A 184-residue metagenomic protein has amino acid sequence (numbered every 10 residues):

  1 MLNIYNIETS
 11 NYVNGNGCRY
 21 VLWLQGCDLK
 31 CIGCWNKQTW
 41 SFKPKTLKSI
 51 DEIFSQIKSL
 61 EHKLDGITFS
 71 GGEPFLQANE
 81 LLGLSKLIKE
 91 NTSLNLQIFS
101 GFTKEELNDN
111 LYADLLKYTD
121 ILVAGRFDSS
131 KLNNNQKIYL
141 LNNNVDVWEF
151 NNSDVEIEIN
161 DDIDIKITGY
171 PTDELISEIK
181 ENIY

Functional and structural regions predicted by a protein language model:
L2, Y12-K48: Canonical Radical SAM [4Fe-4S] cluster-binding loop centered on the CxxxCxxC motif and its immediate flanking residues
I7-N16, T92, G101-Y184: Auxiliary Fe-S-binding modules of radical SAM enzymes
C18, K63-D65, L94: Short coil/turn segments at beta-strand junctions that form active-site/ligand-binding loops
L29, H62, D114-K117: Structured loop/turn residues at beta-strand edges in well-structured enzyme cores
I32-I67, E73: Short, surface-exposed acidic-centric catalytic microdomains
S41-F54, F75-L116: Canonical radical SAM enzyme core domain
K63-I88, N134, Y139-V147: Conserved glycine-rich "GG(E/T)P / GGGxP" loop and the immediately following alpha-helix in the radical SAM core
